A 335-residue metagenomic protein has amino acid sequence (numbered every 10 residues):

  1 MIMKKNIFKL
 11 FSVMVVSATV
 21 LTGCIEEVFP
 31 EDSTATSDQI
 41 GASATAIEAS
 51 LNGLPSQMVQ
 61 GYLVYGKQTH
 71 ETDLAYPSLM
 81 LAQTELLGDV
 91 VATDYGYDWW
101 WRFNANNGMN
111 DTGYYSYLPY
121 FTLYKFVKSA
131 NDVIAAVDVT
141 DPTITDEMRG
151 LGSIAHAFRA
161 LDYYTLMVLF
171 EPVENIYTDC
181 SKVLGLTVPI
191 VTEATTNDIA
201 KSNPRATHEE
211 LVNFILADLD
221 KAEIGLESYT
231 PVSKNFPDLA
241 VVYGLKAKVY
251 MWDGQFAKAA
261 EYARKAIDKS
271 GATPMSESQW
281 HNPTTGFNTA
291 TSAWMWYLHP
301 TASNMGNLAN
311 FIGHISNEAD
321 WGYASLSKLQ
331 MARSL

Functional and structural regions predicted by a protein language model:
M1-T22: Sec-dependent bacterial lipoprotein signal peptides
C24-M80, S316-D320, S325-L335: Membrane-proximal, proline-rich intrinsically disordered regions
A42, Q60, E210, A272-L335: Elongated scaffold/linker segments in the mid-to-C-terminal portions of large proteins
D94-F170, A206, E223-S228: Conserved, well-structured interaction surfaces
M167-E174, T230, W252-G254: Short coil/turn linking the two alpha-helices of tandem helical-hairpin repeats
